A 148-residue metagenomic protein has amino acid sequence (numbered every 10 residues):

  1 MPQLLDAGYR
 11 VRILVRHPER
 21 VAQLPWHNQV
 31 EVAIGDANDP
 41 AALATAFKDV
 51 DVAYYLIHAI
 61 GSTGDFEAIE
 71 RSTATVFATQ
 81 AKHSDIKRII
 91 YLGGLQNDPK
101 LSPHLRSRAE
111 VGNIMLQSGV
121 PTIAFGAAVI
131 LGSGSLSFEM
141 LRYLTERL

Functional and structural regions predicted by a protein language model:
Q3-R10, E19-L24, P40, P99-L148: Oxidoreductase cofactor-interface core, primarily capturing Rossmann-like NAD(P)-dependent enzymes
I13: Conserved SAM-binding motif I beta-strand of class I
R16-S84, G94-L101: NAD(P)H-binding glycine-rich loop region in Rossmannoid oxidoreductase-like domains and their noncatalytic homologs
I57, I90-G94, G126-A128: Active-site beta-alpha turn of Rossmann-fold NAD(P)-dependent dehydrogenases/reductases
H83-R88, G119-V120: A short helix->loop->beta-strand "cap" motif at the edges of active sites that frequently abuts
